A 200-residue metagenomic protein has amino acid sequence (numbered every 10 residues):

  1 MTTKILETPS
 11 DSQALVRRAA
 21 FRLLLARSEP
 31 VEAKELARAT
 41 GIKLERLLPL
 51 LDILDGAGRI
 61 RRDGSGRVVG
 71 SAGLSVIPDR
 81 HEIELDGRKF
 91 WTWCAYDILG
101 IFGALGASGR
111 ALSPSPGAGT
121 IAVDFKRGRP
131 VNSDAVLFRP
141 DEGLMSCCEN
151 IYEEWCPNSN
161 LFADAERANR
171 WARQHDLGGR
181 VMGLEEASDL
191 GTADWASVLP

Functional and structural regions predicted by a protein language model:
M1-R18: Short alpha-helical segments that sit at the start of domains
Q13-E29: Short helix->loop/beta-hairpin flanking segments within DNA-binding domains
A26-A39: Short acidic, hydrophobic short linear motifs in intrinsically disordered regions
V31, L74-D86: A short, surface-exposed helix-loop junction/capping segment
G41-G56: Short amphipathic alpha-helical interaction segments
D55-G66: A short, conserved structural fragment
S65-I77: Minor-groove-contacting beta-hairpin "wing" of winged helix-turn-helix DNA-binding domains
D86-C94, I98-G100, A104-A111, A118-P200: Long, low-complexity, charge-rich intrinsically disordered regions
